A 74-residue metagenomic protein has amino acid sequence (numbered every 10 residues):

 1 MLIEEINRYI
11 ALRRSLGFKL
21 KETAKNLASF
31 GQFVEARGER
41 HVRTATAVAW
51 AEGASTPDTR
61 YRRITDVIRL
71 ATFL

Functional and structural regions predicted by a protein language model:
N7-R13: Short, charged, low-complexity loops and linkers
R13-L74: Non-catalytic DNA-binding core/recognition domains of DNA-processing enzymes
